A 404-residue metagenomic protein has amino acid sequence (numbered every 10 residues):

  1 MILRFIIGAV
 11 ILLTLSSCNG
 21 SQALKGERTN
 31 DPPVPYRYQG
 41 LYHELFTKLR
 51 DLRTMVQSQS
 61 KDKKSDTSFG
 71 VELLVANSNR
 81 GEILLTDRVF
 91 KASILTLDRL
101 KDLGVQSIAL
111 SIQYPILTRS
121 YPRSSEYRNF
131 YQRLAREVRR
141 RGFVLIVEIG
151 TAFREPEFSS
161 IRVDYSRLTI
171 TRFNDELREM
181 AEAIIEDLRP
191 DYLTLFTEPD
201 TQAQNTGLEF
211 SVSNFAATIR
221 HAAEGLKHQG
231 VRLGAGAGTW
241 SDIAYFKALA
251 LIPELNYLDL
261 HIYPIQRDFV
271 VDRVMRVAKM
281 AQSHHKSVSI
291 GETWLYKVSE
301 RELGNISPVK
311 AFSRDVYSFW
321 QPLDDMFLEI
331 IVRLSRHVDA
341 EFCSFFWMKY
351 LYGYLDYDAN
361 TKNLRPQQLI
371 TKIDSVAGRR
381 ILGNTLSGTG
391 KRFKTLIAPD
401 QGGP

Functional and structural regions predicted by a protein language model:
C18-I83: Mature N-terminal, pre-catalytic/accessory segment of carbohydrate-active enzymes
T67-L73, I108-L110, L145-I149, D191-L195 (+4 more regions): Hydrophobic faces of well-ordered beta-strands that scaffold small-molecule active sites in alpha/beta enzyme cores
L74-A92, V163-R172, A237, A311-D324: Active-site mouth loops of central-metabolism enzymes
I83-D102, Y121-R139: Aromatic- and glycine-enriched glycan-recognition loops and surfaces that form the carbohydrate-binding subsites
D87-P115, I146, P190: Catalytic domains of carbohydrate-active enzymes, especially glycoside hydrolases
T118-F130, P156-P253, R267-K279, S283 (+2 more regions): Active-site cleft segment of glycoside hydrolase catalytic domains centered on the general acid/base Glu
Y257-K286, V298, Y317-Q321: Substrate-binding surface in catalytic domains of secreted glycosidases
S289-P404: Substrate-binding cleft of secreted/luminal carbohydrate-active enzymes
